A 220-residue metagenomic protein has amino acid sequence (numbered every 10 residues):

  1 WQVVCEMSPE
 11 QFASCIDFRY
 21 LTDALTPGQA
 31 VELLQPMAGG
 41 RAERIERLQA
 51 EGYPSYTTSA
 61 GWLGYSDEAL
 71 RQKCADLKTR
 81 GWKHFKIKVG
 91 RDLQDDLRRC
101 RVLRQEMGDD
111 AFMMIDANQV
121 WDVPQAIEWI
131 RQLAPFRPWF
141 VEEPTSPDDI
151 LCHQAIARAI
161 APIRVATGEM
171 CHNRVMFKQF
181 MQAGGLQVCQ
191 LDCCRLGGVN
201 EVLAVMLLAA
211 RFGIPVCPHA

Functional and structural regions predicted by a protein language model:
W1-M113, N118-P135: N-terminal capping/lid subdomain adjacent to the active-site entrance of alpha/beta enzymes
I87-A220: Catalytic core of soluble alpha/beta enzymes
